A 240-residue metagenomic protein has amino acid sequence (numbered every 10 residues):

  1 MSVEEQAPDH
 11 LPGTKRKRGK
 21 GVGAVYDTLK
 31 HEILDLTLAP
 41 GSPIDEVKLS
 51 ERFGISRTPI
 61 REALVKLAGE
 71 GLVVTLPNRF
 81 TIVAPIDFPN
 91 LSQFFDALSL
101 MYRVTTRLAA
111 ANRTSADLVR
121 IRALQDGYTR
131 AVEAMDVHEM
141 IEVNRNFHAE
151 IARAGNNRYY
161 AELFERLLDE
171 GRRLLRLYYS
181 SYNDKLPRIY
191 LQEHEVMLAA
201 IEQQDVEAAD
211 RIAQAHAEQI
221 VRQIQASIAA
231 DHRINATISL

Functional and structural regions predicted by a protein language model:
M1-A111, V221, Q225-L240: Short linear motifs at protein or domain termini
S2-E5, K17, G21, R122-Q125 (+3 more regions): C-terminal all-alpha effector/ligand-binding and dimerization domain of prokaryotic HTH-type transcriptional repressors
L29, P59, N90, F147 (+2 more regions): Hydrophobic alpha-helical segments typical of transmembrane helices and their membrane-interface/capping positions
G69-V74, R166-E170, D184-R188: Mobile beta-alpha loop/short-helix "lid" or hinge segments that flank ligand
T75-L76, N144, I189-L191: Short, flexible turn/loop "capping" segments at secondary-structure junctions
F94, S115-R176, E193-A200, A208-Q219: Conserved amphipathic alpha-helical segments that form helical-bundle/coiled-coil interaction surfaces
A110-A111, N156, S180: Short helix-capping/hinge motifs at transmembrane helix termini and TM-loop junctions
